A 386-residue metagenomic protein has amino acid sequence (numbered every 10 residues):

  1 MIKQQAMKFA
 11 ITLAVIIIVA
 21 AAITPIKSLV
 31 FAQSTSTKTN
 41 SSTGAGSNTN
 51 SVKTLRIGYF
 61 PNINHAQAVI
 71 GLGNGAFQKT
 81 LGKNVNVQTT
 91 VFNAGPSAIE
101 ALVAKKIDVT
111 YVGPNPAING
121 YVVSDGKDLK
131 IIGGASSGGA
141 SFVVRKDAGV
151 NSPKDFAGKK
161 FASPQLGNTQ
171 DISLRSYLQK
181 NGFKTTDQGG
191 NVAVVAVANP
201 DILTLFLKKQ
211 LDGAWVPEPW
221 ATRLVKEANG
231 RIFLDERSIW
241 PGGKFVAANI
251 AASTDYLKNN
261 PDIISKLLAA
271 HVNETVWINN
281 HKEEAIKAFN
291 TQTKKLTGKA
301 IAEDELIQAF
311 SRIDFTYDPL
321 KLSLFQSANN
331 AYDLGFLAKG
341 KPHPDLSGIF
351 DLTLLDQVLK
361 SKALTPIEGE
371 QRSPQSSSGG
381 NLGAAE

Functional and structural regions predicted by a protein language model:
M1-T54, L364-E386: Short, low-complexity disordered leader/linker segments with a strong preference for bacterial N-terminal type II
V30-A196, D212-E218, F233, G379-G383: Short, glycine-/small- and polar/acidic-enriched structural segments that line small-molecule recognition paths
L55-R56, K159-P164, Q210-L211, D255-L257 (+2 more regions): Second-shell loop/turn segments in exported
N62, F92-P96, P164-I172, P200 (+4 more regions): Soluble non-cytosolic domains of exported or imported proteins
Q78-V85, S238-P241, F310-P319: Short, solvent-exposed loop/beta-turn-alpha elements that line the ligand-binding surface or hinge of extracytoplasmic
P114, D125, Q188-N191, V195 (+1 more regions): Pocket-lining segment of extracytoplasmic ligand-binding domains
N259-K339: Secondary-structure end/capping motifs
N329-E386: Conserved C-terminal helix/tail region of periplasmic/extracytoplasmic solute-binding proteins
